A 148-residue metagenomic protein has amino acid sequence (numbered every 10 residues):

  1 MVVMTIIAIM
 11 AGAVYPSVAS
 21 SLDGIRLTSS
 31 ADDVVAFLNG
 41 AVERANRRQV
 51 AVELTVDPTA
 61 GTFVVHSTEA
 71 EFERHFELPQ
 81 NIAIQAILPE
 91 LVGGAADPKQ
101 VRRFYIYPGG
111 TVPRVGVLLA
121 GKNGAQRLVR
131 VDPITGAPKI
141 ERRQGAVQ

Functional and structural regions predicted by a protein language model:
M1-T5: N-terminal signal-anchor/signal peptide hydrophobic helix marking the start of the first transmembrane segment
I9, A13-A36, E43, R47 (+2 more regions): N-terminal helix-rich module
